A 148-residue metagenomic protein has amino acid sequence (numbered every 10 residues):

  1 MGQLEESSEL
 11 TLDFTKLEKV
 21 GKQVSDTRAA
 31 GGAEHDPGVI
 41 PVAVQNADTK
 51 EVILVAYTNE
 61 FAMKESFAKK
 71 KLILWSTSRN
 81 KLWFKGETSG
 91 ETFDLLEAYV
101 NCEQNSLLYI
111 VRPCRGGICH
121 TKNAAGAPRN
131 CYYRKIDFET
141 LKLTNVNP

Functional and structural regions predicted by a protein language model:
G2-V39, N46-P148: C-terminal binding/interaction regions
